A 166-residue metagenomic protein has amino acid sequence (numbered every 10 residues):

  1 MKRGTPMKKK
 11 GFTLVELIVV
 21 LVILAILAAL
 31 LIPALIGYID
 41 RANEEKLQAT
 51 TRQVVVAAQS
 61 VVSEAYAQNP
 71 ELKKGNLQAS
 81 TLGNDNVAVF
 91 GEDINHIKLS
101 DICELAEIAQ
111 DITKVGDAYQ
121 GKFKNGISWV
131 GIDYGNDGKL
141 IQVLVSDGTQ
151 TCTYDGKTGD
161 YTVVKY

Functional and structural regions predicted by a protein language model:
M1-F12: N-terminal leader/signal peptides at the extreme start of proteins
R3, A29, R41-E44: Short, conserved catalytic or interaction motifs in soluble domains
I18-A34: Alpha-helical hydrophobic helix detector
L35-V56, A65: Aliphatic-rich helix starts adjacent to a transmembrane/signal segment
V56-S80: Alpha-helix exit/C-cap motif
L77-N95, Q110-K124: Surface-exposed intrinsically disordered loops and tails
K124-Y166: Short, surface-exposed interaction loops/tails
